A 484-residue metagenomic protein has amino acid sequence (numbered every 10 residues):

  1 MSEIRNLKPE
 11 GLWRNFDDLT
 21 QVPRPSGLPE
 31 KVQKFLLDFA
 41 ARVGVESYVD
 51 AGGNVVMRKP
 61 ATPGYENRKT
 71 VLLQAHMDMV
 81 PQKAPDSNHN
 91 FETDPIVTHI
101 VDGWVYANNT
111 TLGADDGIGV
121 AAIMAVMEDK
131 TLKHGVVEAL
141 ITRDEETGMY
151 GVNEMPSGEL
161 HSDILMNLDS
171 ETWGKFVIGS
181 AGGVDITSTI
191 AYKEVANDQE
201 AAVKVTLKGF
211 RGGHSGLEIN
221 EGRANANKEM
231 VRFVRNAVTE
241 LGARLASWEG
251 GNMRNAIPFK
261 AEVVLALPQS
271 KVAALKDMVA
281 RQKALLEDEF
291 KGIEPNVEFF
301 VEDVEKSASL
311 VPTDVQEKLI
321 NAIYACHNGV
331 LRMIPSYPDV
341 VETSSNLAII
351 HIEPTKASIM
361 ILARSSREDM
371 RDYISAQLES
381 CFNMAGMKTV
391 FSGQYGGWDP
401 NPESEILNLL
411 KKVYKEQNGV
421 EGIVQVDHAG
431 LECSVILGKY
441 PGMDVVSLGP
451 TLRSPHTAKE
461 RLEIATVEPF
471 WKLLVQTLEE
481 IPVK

Functional and structural regions predicted by a protein language model:
E3-W104: Acidic/His- and Gly-rich active-site-bordering loop/insert found across diverse amide/peptide-bond hydrolases
K8-L12, P335, E342-T355, E421-T477: Zn-dependent metallopeptidase/amidohydrolase metal-coordination segment
D17-Q21, V263-V264, E298-L310, A348-I350 (+2 more regions): A short beta-alpha structural unit
Y65-D163, T189, A202, D314-Q316 (+3 more regions): Active-site metal-coordination/substrate-binding segment of hydrolases, especially metallo-dependent peptidases
V136-A226, V234, V238: Fold-level recognition of mixed alpha/beta catalytic cores in primary-metabolism enzymes, strongest
G158, R223-E240, P268-V272, E317-Y324 (+3 more regions): His/Asp/Glu-rich mid-to-C-terminal helical/loop segments that flank catalytic regions of hydrolases
A196-E200, I219-E249, Q269-S344, L378: Acidic-enriched catalytic cores of C-N bond-cleaving enzymes acting on peptides and small amides
E218, N225-N227, R232-W248, P400-M443: Active-site-adjacent substrate-binding region of metalloamidase/peptidase-like peptide-processing proteins
